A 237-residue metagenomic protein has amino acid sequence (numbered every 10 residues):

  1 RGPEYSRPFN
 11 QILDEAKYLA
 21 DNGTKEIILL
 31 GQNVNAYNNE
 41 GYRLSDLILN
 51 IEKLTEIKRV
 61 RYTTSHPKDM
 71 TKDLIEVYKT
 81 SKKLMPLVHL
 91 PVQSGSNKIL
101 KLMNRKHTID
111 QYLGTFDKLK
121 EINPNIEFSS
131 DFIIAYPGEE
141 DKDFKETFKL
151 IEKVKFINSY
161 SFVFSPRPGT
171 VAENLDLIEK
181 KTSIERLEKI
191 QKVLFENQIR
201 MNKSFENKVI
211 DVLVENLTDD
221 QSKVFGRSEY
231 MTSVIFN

Functional and structural regions predicted by a protein language model:
R1-N10: Canonical Radical SAM [4Fe-4S] cluster-binding loop centered on the CxxxCxxC motif and its immediate flanking residues
Q11-K17, I27: Hydrophobic, small-residue-rich alpha-helical packing segments that form membrane-like cores
I12, L44, Y112, F144-T147 (+1 more regions): Aromatic/hydrophobic pocket-lining residues that form the small-molecule binding cavity in soluble enzyme cores
A16-L19, I51, L119, I151 (+1 more regions): Hydrophobic alpha-helical packing residues
D21-D141, E152, I157: Conserved SAM/AdoMet-binding glycine-rich loop
Y37-E52, E56-I57, K106, P166-E196: Radical SAM enzyme [4Fe-4S]-AdoMet core and its adjacent flexible, acidic and glycine-rich loops/tails across
N158-S165: Internal alpha/beta loop-helix hairpins
N174-N237: Terminal RNA-binding accessory module
